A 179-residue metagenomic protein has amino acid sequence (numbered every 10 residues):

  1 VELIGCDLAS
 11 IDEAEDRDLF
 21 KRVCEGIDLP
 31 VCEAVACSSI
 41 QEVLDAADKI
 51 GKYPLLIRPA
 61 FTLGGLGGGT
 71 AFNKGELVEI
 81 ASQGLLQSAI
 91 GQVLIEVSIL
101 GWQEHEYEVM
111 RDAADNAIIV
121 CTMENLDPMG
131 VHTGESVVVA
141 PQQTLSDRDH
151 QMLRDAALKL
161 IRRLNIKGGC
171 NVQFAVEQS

Functional and structural regions predicted by a protein language model:
V1-V172, V176-S179: N-terminal beta-alpha lobe that positions the nucleotide/phosphoryl donor in ATP/NTP-coupled carboxylate activation
